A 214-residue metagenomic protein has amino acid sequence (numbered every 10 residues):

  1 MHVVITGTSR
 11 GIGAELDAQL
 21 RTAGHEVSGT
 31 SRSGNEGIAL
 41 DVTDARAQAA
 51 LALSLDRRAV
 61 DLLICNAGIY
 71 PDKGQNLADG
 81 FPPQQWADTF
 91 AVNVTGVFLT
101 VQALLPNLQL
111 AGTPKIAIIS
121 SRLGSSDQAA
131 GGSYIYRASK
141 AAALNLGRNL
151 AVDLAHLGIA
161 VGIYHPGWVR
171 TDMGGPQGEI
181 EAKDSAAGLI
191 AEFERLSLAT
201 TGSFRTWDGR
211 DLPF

Functional and structural regions predicted by a protein language model:
I5-T6, C65-N66, K115-S121, A160-H165: Structural signature of the Rossmann-like NAD(P)-dependent dehydrogenase/reductase core
T8-Q19: N-terminal Rossmann NAD(P)H-binding glycine-rich loop of SDR-like oxidoreductase domains
A23-G34: Conserved glycine-rich Rossmann-like NAD(P)H-binding loop of the short-chain dehydrogenase/reductase
R32-R46: Rossmann-fold cofactor-recognition segment
T43-A59: Conserved Rossmann-fold cofactor-binding substructure of NAD(P)-dependent oxidoreductases
I69-Y70, L77-F90, L99, Q109 (+1 more regions): Catalytic loop of short-chain dehydrogenase/reductase
I163-P166, G175-F214: C-terminal helical subdomain
